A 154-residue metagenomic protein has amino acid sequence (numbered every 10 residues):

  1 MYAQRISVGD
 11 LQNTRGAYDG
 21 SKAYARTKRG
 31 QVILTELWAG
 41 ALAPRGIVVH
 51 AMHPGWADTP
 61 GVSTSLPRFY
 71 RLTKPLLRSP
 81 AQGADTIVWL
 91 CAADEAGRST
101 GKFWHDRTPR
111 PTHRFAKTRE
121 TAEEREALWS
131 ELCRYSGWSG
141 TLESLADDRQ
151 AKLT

Functional and structural regions predicted by a protein language model:
M1, R107-R110, Q150-L153: Short, internal active-site loops enriched in acidic
M1-G46, H53-R71: Catalytic loop of short-chain dehydrogenase/reductase
R5-I6, T118-T154: Non-catalytic terminal and boundary segments that flank Rossmann-like NAD(P)-dependent oxidoreductase
G16, V32-G40, L90-T100, W129-E131 (+1 more regions): Noncatalytic linker/hinge segments flanking ATPase motor cores
T27, K74-R114, A122-S130, R134 (+1 more regions): C-terminal helical subdomain
G46-V48, T100: Residues at or immediately flanking beta-strands
H50-M52, W104: Hydrophobic/aromatic beta-strand patches that form the interior of the parallel beta-sheet core in alpha/beta enzyme
